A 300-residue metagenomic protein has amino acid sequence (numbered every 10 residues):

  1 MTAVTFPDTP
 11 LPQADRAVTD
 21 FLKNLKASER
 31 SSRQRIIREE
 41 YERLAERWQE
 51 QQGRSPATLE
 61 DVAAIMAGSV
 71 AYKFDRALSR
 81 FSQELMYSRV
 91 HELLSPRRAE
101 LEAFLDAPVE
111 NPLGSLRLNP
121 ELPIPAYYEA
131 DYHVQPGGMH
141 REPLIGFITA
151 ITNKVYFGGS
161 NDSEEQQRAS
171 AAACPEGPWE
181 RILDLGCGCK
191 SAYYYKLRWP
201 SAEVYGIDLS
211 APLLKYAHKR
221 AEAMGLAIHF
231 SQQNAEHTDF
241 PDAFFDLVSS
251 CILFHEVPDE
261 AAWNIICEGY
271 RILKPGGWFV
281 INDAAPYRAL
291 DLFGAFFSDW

Functional and structural regions predicted by a protein language model:
V4-R30, Q34-H140: N-terminal auxiliary segments of SAM/dcSAM-dependent transferases
I148, G159-W179: Conserved alpha-helix/loop element of class I SAM-dependent methyltransferases that forms part of the SAM/SAH-binding
R181-L183, G188-H237: Class I SAM-dependent methyltransferase SAM/SAH-binding core
P212-L213, A261, I265: Conserved short alpha-helix immediately C-terminal to the canonical SAM/SAH-binding motif I of Rossmann-like
Q233-V248: A short acidic, Gly/Pro-enriched loop at the edge of an enzyme's catalytic core that lines a small-molecule cofactor
D246-E260: A short SAM/SAH-binding and catalytic strip from SAM-dependent methyltransferases
W263-W278: A short glycine-rich, Lys/Arg-flanked "PGG" loop and its adjoining helix->strand segment in the class I
W278-W300: C-terminal alpha-helical "lid/dimerization" subdomain adjacent to the S-adenosyl-L-methionine
